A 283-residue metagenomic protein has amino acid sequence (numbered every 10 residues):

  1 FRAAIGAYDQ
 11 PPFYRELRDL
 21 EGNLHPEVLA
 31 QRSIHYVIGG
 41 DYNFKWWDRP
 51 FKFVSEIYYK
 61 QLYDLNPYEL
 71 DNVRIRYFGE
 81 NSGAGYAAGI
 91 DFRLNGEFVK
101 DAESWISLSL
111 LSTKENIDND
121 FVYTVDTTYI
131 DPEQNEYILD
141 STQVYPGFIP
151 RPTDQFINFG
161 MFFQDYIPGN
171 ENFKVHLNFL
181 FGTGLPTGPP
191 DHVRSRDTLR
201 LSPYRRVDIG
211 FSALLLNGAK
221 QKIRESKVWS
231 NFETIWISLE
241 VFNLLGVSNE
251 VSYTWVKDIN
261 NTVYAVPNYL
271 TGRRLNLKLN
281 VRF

Functional and structural regions predicted by a protein language model:
R2, A30-A88, R93, E97 (+2 more regions): Membrane-embedded beta-barrel scaffold of Gram-negative outer-membrane proteins
A3-A7, G40, F53-Y59, I106-S112 (+3 more regions): Transmembrane beta-barrel strands of outer-membrane/channel proteins
R15-N23, E69-F78, N116-G147, V193 (+1 more regions): Solvent-exposed loop segments that connect transmembrane elements
R32-Y36, Y59, A84-A88, T153-F159 (+3 more regions): Residues that define the transmembrane beta-barrel architecture of outer-membrane proteins
I38-Y42, I90-G96, F159-D165, L177-F179 (+4 more regions): Residues on the lipid-exposed face of transmembrane beta-strands in outer-membrane beta-barrel proteins
K45-F51, K100-D101, P168-F173, L216-I235: Short loop/turn motifs that connect adjacent beta-strands in outer-membrane beta-barrel proteins
Y58-Q61, E80-P189: Gram-negative outer-membrane beta-barrel transporters
L180-P190, A213-F283: C-terminal beta-signal and adjacent terminal beta-strands/loops of Gram-negative outer-membrane beta-barrel proteins
